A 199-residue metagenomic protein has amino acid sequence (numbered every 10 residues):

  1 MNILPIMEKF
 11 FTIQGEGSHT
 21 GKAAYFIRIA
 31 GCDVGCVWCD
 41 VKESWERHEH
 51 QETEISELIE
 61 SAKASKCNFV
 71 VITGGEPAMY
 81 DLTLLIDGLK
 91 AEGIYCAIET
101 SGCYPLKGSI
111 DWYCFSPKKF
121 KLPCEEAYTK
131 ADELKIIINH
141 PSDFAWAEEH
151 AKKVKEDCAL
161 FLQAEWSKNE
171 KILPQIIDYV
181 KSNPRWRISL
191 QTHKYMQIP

Functional and structural regions predicted by a protein language model:
L4-M7, F11, A23-A24, A30 (+1 more regions): Conserved Radical SAM active-site core
I13-G17: A short beta-strand-turn-helix
H19, H48-H50, H150, H193: Histidine (H) residue identity feature
H19-G21, Y128: A generic structural micro-feature
A78-P199: Conserved AdoMet/S-adenosylmethionine-binding subsite of the radical SAM
